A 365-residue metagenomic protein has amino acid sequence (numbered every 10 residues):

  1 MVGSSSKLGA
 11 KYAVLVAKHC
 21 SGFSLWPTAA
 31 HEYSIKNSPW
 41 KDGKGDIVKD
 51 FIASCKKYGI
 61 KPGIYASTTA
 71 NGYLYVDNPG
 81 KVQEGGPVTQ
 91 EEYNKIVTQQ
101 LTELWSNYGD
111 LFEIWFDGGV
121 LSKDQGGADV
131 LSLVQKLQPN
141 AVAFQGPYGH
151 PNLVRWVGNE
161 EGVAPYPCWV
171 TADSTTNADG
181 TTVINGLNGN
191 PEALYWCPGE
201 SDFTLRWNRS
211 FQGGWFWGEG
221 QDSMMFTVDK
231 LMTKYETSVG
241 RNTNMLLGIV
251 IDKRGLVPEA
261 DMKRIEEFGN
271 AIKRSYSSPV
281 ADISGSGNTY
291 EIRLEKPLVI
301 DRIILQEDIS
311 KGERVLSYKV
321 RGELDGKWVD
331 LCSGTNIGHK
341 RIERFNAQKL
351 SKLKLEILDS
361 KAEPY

Functional and structural regions predicted by a protein language model:
M1-F345, E356-P364: Mature catalytic domains of secreted/periplasmic carbohydrate-active enzymes
L350-K352: Extracellular Ig-like/FN3 beta-sandwich strand-entry sites
